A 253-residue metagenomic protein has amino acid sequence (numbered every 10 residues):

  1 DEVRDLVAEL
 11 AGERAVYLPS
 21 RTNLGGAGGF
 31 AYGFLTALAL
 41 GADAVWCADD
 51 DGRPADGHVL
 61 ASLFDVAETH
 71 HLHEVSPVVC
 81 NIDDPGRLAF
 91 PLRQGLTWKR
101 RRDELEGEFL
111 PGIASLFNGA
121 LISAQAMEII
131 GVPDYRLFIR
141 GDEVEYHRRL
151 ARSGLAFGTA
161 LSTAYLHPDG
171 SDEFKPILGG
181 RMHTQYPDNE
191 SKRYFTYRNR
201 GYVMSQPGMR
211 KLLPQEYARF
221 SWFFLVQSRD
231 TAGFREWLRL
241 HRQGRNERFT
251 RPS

Functional and structural regions predicted by a protein language model:
D1-L18: Acidic donor-binding segment of Leloir-type glycosyltransferases
S20-L40: Glycine-rich, basic loop-to-helix element that forms the pyrophosphate-binding segment of sugar-nucleotide handling
A42-D51: Short beta-strand-to-loop acidic/aromatic patch adjacent to the donor-nucleotide binding site
G57-A89: Conserved donor NDP-sugar-binding/catalytic core segment of glycosyltransferases
R102-I122: A recurrent flexible, glycine/aromatic-enriched loop bordering the glycosyltransferase active site that acts as
A120, A126-I130, R136-T163: A short, conserved alpha-helix in the catalytic core of glycosyltransferases
A160-T184: Active-site donor/metal-binding and catalytic loop motifs of nucleotide-sugar-dependent glycosylation enzymes
S205-S253: Non-catalytic, C-terminal membrane-associated alpha-helical segments of glycosyltransferases
